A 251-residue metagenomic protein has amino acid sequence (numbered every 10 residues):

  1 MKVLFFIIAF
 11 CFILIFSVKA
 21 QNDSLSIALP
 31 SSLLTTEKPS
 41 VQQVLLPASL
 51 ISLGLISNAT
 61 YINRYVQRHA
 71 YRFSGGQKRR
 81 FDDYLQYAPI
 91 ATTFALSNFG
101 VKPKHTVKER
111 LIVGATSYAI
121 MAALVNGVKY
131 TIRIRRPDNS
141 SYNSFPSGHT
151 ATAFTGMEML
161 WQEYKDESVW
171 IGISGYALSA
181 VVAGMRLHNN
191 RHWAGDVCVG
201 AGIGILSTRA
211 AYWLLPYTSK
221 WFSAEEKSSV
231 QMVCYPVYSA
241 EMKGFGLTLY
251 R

Functional and structural regions predicted by a protein language model:
L4-F5, F10-F12, A20-L46, F81 (+2 more regions): Replace "edges of transmembrane helices
L50-N63: Alpha-helical transmembrane segments of multi-pass membrane proteins
G54, T93, S97, A183-R186 (+1 more regions): Structural signal for membrane-spanning alpha-helices in multi-pass inner-membrane proteins, emphasizing helix cores
S57-A59, V101, R133, N190: Short helix-capping/hinge motifs at transmembrane helix termini and TM-loop junctions
T60-R80: Surface-exposed strand-loop-strand hairpins of Gram-negative outer-membrane beta-barrel proteins
S74-F94: Interfacial helix-start motif at the membrane-water boundary
G100-M121: Interfacial segments of alpha-helical transmembrane regions
